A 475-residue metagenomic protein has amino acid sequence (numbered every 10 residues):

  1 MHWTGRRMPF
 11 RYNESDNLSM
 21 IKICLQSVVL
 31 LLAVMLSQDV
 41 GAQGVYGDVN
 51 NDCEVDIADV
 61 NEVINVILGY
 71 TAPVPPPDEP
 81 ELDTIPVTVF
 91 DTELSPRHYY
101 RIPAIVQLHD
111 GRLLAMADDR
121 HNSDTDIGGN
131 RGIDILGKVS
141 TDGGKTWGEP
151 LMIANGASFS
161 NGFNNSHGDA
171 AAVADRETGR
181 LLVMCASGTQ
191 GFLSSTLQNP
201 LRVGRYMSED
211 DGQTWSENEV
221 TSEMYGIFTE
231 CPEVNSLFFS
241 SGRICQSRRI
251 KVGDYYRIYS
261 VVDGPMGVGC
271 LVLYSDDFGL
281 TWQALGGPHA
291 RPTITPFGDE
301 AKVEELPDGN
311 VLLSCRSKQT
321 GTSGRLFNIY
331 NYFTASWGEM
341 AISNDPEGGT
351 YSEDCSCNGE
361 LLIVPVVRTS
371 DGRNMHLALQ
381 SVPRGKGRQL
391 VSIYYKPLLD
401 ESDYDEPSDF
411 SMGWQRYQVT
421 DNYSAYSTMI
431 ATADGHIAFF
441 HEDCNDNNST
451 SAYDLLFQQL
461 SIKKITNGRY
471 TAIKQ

Functional and structural regions predicted by a protein language model:
M8-F10: Short, low-complexity intrinsically disordered segments enriched in A/P/G/S/L with frequent Arg, especially at protein
N17-V28: Bacterial N-terminal signal peptides that target proteins for export
Q43-P77: Alpha-helical segments with a strong preference for the paired helices of cellulosomal dockerin domains
D78-Q475: Asp-box/BNR beta-propeller blade signature and adjacent active/binding-site loops in extracellular glycan-interacting
